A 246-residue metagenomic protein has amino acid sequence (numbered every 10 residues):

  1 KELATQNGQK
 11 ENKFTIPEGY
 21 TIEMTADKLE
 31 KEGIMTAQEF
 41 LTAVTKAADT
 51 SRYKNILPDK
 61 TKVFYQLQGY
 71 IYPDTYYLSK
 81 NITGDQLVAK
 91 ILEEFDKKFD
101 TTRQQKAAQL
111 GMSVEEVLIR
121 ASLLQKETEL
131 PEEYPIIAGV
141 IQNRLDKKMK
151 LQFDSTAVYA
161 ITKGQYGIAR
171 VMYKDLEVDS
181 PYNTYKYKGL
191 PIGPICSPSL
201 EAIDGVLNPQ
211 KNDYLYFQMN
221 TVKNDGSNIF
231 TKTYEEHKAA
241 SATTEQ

Functional and structural regions predicted by a protein language model:
K1-T5, K62: Extracytoplasmic/periplasmic/luminal assembly and interaction segments in envelope/secretory/respiratory proteins
L3, I16-Y20, L29, K80-I82 (+2 more regions): A mature extracytoplasmic/lumenal domain signature
T5-I34, K106-V114: Glycine-rich loop/hinge motif
E18-I22, T42-S51: Acidic helix-start/capping segments at beta-turn-to-alpha-helix junctions
I34-M35, K46-Q246: Bacterial extracytoplasmic/cell-wall-associated proteins, especially those involved in peptidoglycan
T36-T42: Short, surface-exposed acidic
